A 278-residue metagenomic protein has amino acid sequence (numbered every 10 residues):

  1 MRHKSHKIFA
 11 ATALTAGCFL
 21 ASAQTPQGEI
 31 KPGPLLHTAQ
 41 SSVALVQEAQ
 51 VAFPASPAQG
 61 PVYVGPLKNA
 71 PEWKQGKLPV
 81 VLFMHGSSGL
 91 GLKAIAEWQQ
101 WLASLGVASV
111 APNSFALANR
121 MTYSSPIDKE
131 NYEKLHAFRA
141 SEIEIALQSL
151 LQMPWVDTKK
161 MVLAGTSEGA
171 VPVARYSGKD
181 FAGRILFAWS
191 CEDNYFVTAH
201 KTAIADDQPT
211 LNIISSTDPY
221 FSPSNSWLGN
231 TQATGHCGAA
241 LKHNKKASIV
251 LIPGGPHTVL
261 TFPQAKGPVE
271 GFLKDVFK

Functional and structural regions predicted by a protein language model:
M1-A10: Bacterial N-terminal signal peptides that target proteins for export
G17-A70: An N-terminal hydrophobic leader/cap segment in hydrolases
Q47-V156: Serine-hydrolase catalytic machinery in alpha/beta-hydrolase-like enzymes
K77-V80, L105-V107, T158-K160, D180-R184 (+1 more regions): Loop/turn elements at helix/coil->beta-strand transitions in domains of secreted/extracellular proteins
S88, A116-A118, C191, D218 (+1 more regions): Alpha/beta-hydrolase active-site loop signature
Q148-I204: Primarily recognizes the serine-hydrolase "nucleophile elbow" in alpha/beta-hydrolase and SGNH/GDSL folds
L186-S248: The feature captures the conserved acid-bearing segment of alpha/beta-hydrolase catalytic domains
H243-K278: C-terminal catalytic histidine-bearing segment of alpha/beta-hydrolase fold enzymes
